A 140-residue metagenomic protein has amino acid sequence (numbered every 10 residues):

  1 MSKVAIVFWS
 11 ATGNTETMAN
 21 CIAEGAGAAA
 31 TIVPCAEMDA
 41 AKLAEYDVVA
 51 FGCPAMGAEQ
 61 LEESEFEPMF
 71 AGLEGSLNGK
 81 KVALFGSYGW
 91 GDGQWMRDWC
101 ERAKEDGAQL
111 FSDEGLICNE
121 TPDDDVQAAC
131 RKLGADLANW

Functional and structural regions predicted by a protein language model:
S2-V4, N14-T17, C21-C35, A41 (+1 more regions): FMN-binding flavodoxin-like domain, especially the glycine-rich phosphate-binding loop
W9-G13: Short polar catalytic/cofactor-binding loops
